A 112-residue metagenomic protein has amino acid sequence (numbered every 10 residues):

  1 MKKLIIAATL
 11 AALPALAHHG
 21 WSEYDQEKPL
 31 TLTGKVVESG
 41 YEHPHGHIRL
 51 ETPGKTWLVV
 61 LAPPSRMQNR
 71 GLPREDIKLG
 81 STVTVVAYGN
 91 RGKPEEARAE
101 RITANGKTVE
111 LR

Functional and structural regions predicted by a protein language model:
M1-L4: Positively charged n-region of N-terminal signal peptides that target proteins for export
A12-P14: N-terminal signal peptide c-region/cleavage motif recognized by signal peptidases
L16-L30: Short boundary/loop segments of OB/S1/cold-shock single-stranded nucleic-acid-binding domains
G34-V36: Conserved hydrophobic positions within beta-strands
E42-E51: Short aromatic-glycine-enriched beta-strand elements
K55-P64: A short macromolecule-binding patch
N69-V85: Short nucleic-acid-contacting surface segments enriched for D/E, G, S/T with interspersed K/R
N90-R112: OB-fold/S1-family single-stranded nucleic acid-binding modules
